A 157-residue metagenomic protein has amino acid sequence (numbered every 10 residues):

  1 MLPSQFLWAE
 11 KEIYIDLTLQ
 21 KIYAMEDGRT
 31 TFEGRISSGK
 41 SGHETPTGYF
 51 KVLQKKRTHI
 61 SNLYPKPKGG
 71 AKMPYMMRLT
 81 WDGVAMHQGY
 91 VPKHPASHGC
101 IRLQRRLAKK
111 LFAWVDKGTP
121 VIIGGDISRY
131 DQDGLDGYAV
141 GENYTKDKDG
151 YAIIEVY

Functional and structural regions predicted by a protein language model:
M1-P3: Bacterial N-terminal signal peptides
F6-S41: A structural motif detector for short, solvent-exposed N-terminal "entry" segments of globular domains
W8-E10, K40-Y49, K56-Y157: Exported/periplasmic cell-wall-interacting domains
K21-Y23, K51, A85: General beta-strand recognition
